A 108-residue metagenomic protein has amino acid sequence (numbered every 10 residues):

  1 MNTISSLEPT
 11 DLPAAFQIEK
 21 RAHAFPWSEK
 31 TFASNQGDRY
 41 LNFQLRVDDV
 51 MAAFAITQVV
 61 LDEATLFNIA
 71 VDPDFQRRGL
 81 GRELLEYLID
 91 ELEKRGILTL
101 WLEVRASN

Functional and structural regions predicted by a protein language model:
N2-Q76, R82-R95: Acetyl-CoA-dependent GNAT
L98: Short acidic/polar active-site loop segments enriched in Thr and Asp
L102-N108: Conserved beta-strand-loop-alpha-helix junction that forms the acyl-donor binding cleft
